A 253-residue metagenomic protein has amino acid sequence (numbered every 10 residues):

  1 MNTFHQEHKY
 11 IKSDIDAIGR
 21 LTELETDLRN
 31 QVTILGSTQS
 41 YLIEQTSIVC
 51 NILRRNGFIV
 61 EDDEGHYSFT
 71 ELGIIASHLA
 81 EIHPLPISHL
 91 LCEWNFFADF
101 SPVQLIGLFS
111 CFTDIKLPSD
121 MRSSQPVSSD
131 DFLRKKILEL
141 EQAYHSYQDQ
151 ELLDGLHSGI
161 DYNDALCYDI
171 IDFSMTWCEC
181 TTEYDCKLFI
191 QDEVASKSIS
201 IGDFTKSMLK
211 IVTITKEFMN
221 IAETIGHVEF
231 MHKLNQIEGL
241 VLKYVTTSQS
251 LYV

Functional and structural regions predicted by a protein language model:
M1-V253: Non-catalytic terminal extensions of ATP-dependent helicases
